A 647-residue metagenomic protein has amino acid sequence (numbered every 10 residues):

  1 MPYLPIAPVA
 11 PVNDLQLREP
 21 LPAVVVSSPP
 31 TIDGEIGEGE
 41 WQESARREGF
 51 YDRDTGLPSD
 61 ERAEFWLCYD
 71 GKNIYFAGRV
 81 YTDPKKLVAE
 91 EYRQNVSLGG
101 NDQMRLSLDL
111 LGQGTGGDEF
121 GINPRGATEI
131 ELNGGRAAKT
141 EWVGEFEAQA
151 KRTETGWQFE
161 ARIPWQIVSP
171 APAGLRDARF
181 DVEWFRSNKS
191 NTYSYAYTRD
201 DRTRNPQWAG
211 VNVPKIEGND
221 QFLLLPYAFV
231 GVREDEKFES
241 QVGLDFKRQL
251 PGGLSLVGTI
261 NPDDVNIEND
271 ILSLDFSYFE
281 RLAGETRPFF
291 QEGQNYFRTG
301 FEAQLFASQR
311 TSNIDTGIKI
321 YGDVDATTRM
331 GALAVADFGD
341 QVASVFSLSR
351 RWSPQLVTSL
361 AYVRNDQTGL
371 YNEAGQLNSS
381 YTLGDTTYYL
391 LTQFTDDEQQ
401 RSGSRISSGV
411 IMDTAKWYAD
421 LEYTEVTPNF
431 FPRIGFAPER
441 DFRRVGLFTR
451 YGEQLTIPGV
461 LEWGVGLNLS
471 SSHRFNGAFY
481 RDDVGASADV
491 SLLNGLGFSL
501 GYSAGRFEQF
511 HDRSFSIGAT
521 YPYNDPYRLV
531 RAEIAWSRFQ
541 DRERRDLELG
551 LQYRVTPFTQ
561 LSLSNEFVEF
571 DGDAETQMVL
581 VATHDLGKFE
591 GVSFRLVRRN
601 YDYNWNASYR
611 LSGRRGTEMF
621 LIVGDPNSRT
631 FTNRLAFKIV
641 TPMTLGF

Functional and structural regions predicted by a protein language model:
M1-V345, S349-R350: Structural preference for beta-rich elements and adjacent junctions enriched in aromatics
K72-I74, G116, W157, G174-A178 (+16 more regions): Outer-envelope beta-barrel architecture signal
K85-Y92, E129-L132, P170-P172, I267-N269 (+8 more regions): A short, polar/proline- and glycine-enriched secondary-structure boundary/capping micro-motif
A161, R179, L250, S255-L256 (+5 more regions): Catalytic-domain carbohydrate-binding cleft regions of carbohydrate-active enzymes
P164-V168, G231-R233, N365, G452-Q454 (+1 more regions): Short beta-turn/strand-loop junction motif enriched in small, turn-promoting residues
E217-L254, A343-D396, G518-L529, E548-F567 (+1 more regions): Surface-exposed extracellular loop regions of Gram-negative outer-membrane beta-barrel proteins
N313, Y321, L391-F647: Exposed, low-structure sequence patches enriched in small/polar residues
